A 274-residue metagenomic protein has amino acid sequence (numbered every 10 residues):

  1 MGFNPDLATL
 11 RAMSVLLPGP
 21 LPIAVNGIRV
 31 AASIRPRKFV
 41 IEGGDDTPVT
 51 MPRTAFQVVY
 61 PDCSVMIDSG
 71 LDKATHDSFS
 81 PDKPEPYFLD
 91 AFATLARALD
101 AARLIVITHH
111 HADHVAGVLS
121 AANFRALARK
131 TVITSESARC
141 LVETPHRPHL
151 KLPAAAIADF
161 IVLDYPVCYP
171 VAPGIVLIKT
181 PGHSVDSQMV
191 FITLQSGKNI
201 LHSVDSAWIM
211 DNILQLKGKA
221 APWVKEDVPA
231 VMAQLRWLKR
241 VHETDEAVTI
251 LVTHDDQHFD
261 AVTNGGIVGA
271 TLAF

Functional and structural regions predicted by a protein language model:
M1-V49, V162-P170: Basic, amphipathic N-terminal segments that precede the first structured/catalytic domain
R11-V15, D90-A101, R125-K179, K225-A247 (+1 more regions): Metallo-beta-lactamase
I34-L104: Pre-active-site segment of Zn-dependent metallo-hydrolases
V58-P61, F191-Q195: Active-site beta-strand termini and strand-to-loop segments that position acidic
S69-L71, H110, G182-S184, V204-S206 (+1 more regions): Active-site metal-binding loops of divalent metal-dependent hydrolases
E85-T94, S196-F274: Cap/insert and terminal regions of metallo-dependent hydrolase folds
A102-D113: Metallo-beta-lactamase
A116-A126, A261-G265: Metal-dependent catalytic neighborhoods of phosphoester/phosphodiester hydrolases
